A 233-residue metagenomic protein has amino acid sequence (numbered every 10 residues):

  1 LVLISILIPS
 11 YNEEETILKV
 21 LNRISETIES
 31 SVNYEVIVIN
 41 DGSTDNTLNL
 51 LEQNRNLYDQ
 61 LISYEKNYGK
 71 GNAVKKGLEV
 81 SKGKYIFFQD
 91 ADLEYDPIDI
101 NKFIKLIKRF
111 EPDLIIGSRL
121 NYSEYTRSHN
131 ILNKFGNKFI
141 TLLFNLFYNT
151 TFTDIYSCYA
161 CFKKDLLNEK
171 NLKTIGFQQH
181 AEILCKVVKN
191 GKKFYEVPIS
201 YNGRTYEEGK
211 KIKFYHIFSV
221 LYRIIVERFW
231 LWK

Functional and structural regions predicted by a protein language model:
L3-S5, E35, E182: Cell-envelope/extracellular polymer assembly enzymes that use nucleotide-activated donors
E13-I28: Short, well-formed alpha-helical segments that are part of the catalytic scaffolds of diverse glycosyltransferases
E13-T16, S43, K70, D96: Donor nucleotide-sugar binding loop of glycosyltransferases
N33-G42, I62-Y64: Short beta-strand/loop segment that forms part of the nucleotide-sugar
N40-N49, L93: A conserved acidic beta->alpha catalytic loop
Q60, Y64-V80, Y85, P97-F177 (+1 more regions): Acceptor/aglycone-binding surface of glycosyltransferases and processive sugar-polymer synthases
K84-D92: Short beta-strand-to-loop acidic/aromatic patch adjacent to the donor-nucleotide binding site
T150-T151, L172-I175, L184-N202: Catalytic donor-sugar/metal-binding loop of nucleotide-sugar-dependent glycosyltransferases
